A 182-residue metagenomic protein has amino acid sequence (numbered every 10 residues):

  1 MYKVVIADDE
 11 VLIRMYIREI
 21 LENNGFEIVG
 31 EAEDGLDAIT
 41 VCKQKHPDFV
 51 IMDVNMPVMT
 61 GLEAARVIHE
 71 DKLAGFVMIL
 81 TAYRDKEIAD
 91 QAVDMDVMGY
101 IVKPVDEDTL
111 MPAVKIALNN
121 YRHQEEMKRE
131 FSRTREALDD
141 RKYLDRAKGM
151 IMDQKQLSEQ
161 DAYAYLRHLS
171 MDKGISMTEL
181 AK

Functional and structural regions predicted by a protein language model:
V11-G30: Two-component/phosphorelay signaling modules centered on CheY-like receiver
D34-D37, T60-E63: Acidic catalytic/metal-coordinating carboxylates
K45-I51: Active-site beta3 strand of CheY-like receiver
D53, T81: Active-site residues of response regulator receiver
M56: Receiver (REC) domain active-site loop signature in two-component systems and cognate sites in sensor histidine kinases
E63, R84-G99: Alpha4 helix (beta4-alpha4-beta5 surface) of REC/receiver domains from two-component response regulators
E87, V105-V114: C-terminal output helix
R122, R129-K182: C-terminal output/effector regions of signal-responsive regulators
